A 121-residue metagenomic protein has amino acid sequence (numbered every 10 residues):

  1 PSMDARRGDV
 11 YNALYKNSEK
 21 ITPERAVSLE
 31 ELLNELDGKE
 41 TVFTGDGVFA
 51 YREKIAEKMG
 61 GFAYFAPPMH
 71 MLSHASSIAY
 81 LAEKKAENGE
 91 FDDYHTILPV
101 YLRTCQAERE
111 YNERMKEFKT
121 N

Functional and structural regions predicted by a protein language model:
P1-L72: Surface "functional belts" at beta-alpha junctions
A66-N121: Acyltransferase
